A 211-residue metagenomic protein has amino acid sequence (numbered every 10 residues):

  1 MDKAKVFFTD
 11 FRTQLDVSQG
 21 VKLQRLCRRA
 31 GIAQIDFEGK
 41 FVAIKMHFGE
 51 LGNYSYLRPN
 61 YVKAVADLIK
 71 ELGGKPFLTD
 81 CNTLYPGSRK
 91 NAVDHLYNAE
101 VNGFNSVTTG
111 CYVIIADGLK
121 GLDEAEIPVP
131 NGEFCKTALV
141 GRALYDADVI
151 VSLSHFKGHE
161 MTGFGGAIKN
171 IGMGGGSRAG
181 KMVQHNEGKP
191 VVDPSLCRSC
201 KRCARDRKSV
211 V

Functional and structural regions predicted by a protein language model:
M1-V211: N-terminal and secondary-structure boundary signal
